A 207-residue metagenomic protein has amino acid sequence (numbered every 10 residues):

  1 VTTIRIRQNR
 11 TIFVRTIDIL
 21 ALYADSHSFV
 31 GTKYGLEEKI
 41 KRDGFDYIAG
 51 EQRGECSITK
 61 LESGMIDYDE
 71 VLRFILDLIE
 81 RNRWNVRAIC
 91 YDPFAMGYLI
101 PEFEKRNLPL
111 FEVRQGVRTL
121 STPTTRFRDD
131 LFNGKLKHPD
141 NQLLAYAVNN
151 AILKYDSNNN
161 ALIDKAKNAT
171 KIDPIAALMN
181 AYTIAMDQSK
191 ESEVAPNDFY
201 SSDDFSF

Functional and structural regions predicted by a protein language model:
V1-Q115, T125, H138-F207: RNase H-like, metal-dependent nuclease domains and their acidic two-metal-ion catalytic environment used
G116-L120, T124-L131, K135: Conserved motor-coupling elements within RecA-like helicase/translocase cores
